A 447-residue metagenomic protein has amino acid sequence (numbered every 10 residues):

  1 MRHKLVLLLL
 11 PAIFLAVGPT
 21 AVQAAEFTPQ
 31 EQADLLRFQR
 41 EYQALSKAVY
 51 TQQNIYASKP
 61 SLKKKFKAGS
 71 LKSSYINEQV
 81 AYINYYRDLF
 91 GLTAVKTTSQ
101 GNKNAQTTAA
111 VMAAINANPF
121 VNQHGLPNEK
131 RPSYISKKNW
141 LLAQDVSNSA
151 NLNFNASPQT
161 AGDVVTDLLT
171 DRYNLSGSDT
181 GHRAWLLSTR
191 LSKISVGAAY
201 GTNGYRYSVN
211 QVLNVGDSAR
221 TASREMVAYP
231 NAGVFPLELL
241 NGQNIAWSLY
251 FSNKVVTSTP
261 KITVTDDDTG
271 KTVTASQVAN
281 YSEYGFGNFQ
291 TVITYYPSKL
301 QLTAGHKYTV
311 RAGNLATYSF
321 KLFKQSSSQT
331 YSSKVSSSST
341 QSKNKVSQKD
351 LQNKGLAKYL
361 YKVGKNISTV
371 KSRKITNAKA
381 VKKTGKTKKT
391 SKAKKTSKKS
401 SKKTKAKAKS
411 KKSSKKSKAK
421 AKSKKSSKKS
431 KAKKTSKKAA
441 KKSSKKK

Functional and structural regions predicted by a protein language model:
R2-K103, T107-A114, S192, Y200-K394 (+1 more regions): N-terminal targeting leaders of exported, membrane, and organelle-targeted proteins
F27-P29, R131-V209: A well-ordered secondary-structure block
K67, L71, L89-K103, N116-K137 (+2 more regions): Surface-exposed patches in mature extracellular/periplasmic domains of secreted proteins
H124-E129, L168-L175, W185, A222-E225 (+2 more regions): Short linear motifs at secondary-structure transitions and domain/linker junctions
V381, G385-T387, S391, T396-S444: Low-complexity, polybasic segments enriched for Lys interleaved with small residues
